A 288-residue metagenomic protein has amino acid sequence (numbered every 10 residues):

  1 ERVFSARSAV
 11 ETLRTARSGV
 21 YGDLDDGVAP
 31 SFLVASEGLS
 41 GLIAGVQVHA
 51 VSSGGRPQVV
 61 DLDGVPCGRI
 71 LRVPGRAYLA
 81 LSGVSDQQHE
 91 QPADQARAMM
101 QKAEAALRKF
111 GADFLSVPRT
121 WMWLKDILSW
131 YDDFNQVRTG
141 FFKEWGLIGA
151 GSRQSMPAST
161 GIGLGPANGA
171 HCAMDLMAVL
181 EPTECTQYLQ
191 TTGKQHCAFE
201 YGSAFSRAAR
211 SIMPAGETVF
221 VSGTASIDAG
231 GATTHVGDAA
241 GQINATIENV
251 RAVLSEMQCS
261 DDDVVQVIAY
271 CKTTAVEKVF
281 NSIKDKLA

Functional and structural regions predicted by a protein language model:
E1-V265, Y270-A288: N-terminal presequence-like segments and the immediate start of the first folded domain
